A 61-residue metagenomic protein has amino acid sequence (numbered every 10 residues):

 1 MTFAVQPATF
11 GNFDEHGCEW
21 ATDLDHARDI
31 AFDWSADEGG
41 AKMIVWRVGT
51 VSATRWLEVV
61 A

Functional and structural regions predicted by a protein language model:
M1-G17, I44-V48: Short aromatic-glycine-(Arg/Gly/Cys) micro-motifs in beta-strand/loop hairpins
G17-E19, V59: Solvent-exposed serine/threonine-rich low-complexity stretches and specific carbohydrate-binding patches
W20-D25: Conserved aromatic
D33-A61: Short, mixed-charge low-complexity intrinsically disordered segments
